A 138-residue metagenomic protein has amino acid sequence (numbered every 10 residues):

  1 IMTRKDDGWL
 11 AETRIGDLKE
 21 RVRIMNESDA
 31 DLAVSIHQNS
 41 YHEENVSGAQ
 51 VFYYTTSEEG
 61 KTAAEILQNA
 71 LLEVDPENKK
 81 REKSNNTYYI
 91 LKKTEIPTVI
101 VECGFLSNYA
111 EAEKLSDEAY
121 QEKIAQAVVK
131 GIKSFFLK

Functional and structural regions predicted by a protein language model:
I1-A63: Catalytic-core regions of hydrolytic enzymes
I15, K19, K61, E65 (+2 more regions): Non-membrane alpha-helical structural segments and their capping/turn regions in soluble enzymes
E20, N69, E113: Charged/polar, solvent-exposed surface patches and flexible loops
R23, S28, S35, H42-E43 (+1 more regions): Active-site-adjacent mobile loop/cap segments within catalytic or ligand-binding domains
F52-T55, A70-E73, E118-E122: Short, low-complexity, polar/charged sequence segments that are solvent-exposed and flexible
E58-S84: Active-site-adjacent substrate-binding region of metalloamidase/peptidase-like peptide-processing proteins
